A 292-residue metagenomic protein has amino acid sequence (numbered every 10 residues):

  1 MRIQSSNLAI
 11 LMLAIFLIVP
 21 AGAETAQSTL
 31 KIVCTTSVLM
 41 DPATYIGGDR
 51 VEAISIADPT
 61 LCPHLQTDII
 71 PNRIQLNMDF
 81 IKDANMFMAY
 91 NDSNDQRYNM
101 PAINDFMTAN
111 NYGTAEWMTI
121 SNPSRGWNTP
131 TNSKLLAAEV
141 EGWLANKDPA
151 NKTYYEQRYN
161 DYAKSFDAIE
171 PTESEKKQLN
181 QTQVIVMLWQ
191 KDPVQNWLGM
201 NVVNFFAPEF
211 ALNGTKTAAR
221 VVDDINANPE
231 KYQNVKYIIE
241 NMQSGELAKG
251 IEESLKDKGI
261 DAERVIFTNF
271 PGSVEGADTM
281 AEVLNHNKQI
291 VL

Functional and structural regions predicted by a protein language model:
M1-Q27: Secretory targeting signatures
L30-K31, N226-L292: Structured C-terminal subdomain patch of bacterial secreted/periplasmic proteins
K31-T36, Q183-Q190: Short periplasmic/luminal acceptor-recognition loop of GT-C membrane glycosyltransferases, typified by
G47-I74, N196-N226, I266-M280: Alpha-helical, coiled-coil/dimerization segments enriched in small aliphatic residues
E52-N146, E246-I260, F267, I290: Acidic/His-rich segments in extracytoplasmic proteins that coordinate ligands and/or metal ions
I70-D83, S174, V222-Y232: Short, well-structured alpha-helical segments in soluble
M86-N91, Q183-V186, K236-M242: Periplasmic-binding protein-like
G113-I185, F267-L292: Extracytoplasmic substrate-binding proteins
